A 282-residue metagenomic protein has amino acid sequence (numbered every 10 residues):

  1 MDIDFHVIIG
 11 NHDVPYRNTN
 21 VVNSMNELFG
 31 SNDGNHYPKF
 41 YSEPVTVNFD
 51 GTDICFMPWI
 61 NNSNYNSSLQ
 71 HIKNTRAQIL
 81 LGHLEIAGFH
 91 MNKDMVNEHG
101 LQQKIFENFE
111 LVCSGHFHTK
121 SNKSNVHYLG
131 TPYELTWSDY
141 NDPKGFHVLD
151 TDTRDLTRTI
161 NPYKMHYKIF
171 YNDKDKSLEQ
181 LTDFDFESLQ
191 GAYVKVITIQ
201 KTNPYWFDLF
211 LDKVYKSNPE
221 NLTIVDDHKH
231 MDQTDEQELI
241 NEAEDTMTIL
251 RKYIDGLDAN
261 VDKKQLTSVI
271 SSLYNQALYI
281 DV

Functional and structural regions predicted by a protein language model:
M1-Y128: His/Asp/Glu-rich metal-coordinating catalytic cores of metallo-dependent phosphodiesterases/hydrolases acting on
N11, P44-T46, I60, P132 (+3 more regions): Short, solvent-exposed coil/turn elements at secondary-structure transition points
N11-P15, Y133, Q200-K201: Short histidine/acidic/glycine/proline-rich micro-motifs that form metal- and phosphate-coordinating active-site loops
P58-N64, P132, D175-L178, T202: Short beta->alpha connector loops
A77, P143-K144, G191-Y193: Short, surface-exposed beta-edge/turn micro-motifs
E98-G100, T131-W137, V282: Short helix/strand-bridging catalytic loops that position acidic/His residues to coordinate divalent metals and engage
L111, G115-S177: A conserved active-site cap/scaffold subdomain adjacent to cofactor or substrate pockets
T151-V282: Accessory, non-catalytic peripheral segments of nucleic-acid enzymes
